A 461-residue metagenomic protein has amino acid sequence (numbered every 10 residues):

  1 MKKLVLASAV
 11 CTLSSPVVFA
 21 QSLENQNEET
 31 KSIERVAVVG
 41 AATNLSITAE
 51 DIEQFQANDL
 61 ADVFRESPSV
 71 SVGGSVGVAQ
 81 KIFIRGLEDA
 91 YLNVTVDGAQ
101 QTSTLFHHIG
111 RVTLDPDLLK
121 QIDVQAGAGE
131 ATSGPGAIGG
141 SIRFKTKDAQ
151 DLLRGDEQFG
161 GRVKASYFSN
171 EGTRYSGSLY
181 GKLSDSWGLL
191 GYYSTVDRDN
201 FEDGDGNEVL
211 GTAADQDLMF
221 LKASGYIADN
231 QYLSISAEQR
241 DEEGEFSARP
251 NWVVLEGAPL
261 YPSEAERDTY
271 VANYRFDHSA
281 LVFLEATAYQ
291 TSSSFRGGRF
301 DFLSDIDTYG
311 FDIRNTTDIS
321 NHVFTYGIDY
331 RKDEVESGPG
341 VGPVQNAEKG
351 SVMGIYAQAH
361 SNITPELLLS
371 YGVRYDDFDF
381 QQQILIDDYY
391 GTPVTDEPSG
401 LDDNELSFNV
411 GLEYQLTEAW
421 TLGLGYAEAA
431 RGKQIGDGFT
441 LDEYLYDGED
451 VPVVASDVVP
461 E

Functional and structural regions predicted by a protein language model:
L23-D156, T269, R431, I435-D437: Acidic, small-polar-rich N-terminal luminal/periplasmic segments of exported/outer-membrane proteins
E53, R111-T113, Y167-S169, V209-D215 (+8 more regions): Replace "Gram-negative outer membrane beta-barrel proteins" with "bacterial and organellar outer membrane beta-barrel
S103, L118-K120, A126, A131-G204 (+2 more regions): Outer-membrane beta-barrel translocator/receptor signature
A165-S169, T195-D199, Q239-E243, Q290-S294 (+6 more regions): Transmembrane beta-strands of outer-membrane beta-barrel pores
G181-K182, G225-Y226, F276-H278, N315-I319 (+7 more regions): Residue-level signature of outer-membrane beta-barrel architecture
S186-L189, D229-I235, S279-L284, N321-T325 (+2 more regions): Repeated loop/turn-to-beta-strand initiation elements of outer-membrane beta-barrel proteins
R198-G206, L210-Q216, Y226, N230-L284 (+2 more regions): Flexible loop and strand-edge segments within Gram-negative outer membrane beta-barrel domains
W252-S279, S304, E348, D396-G411 (+3 more regions): Outer-membrane beta-barrel signature, preferentially recognizing the C-terminal barrel domain of Gram-negative
